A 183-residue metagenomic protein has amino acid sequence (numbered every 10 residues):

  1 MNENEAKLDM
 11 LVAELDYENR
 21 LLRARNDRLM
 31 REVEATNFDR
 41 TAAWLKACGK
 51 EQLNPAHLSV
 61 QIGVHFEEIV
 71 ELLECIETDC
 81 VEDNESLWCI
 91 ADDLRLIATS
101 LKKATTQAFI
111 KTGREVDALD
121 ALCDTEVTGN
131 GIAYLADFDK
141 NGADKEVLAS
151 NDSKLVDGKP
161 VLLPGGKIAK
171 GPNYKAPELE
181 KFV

Functional and structural regions predicted by a protein language model:
E3-L122, E126-V183: Flexible "arm" and connector segments at domain edges
